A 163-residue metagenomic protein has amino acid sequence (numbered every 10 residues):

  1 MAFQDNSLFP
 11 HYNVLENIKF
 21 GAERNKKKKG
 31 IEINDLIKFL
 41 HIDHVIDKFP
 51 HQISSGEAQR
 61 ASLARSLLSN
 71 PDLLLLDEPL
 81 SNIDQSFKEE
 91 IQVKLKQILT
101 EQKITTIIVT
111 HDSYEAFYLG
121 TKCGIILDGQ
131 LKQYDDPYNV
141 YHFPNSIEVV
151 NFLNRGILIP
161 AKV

Functional and structural regions predicted by a protein language model:
L15-E23, G30, D47: Short helical segment in ABC ATPase nucleotide-binding domains corresponding to the A-loop/adjacent helical element
K28-V45, Q97, K103: Conserved ABC ATPase "signature" region
F49-I53, E57-Q59: Conserved ABC ATPase signature
L63: Hydrophobic anchor residue at the start of the ABC signature
L68-D72: A short, proline-enriched helix->beta-strand linker immediately N-terminal to the Walker B motif in ABC-type P-loop
L74-E78: Catalytic Walker B motif of ABC-type/P-loop ATPase nucleotide-binding domains
T100, T110-V163: Internal alpha/beta loop-helix hairpins
